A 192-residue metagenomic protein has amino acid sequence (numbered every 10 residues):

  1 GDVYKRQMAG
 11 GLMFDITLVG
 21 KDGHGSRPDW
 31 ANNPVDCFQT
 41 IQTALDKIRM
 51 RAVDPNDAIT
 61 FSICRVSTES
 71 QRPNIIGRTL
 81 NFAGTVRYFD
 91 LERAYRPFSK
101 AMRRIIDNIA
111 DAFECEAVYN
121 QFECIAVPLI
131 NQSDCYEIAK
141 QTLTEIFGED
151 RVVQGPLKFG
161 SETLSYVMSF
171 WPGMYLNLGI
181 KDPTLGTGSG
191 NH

Functional and structural regions predicted by a protein language model:
V3-Y4: Short, small-residue-biased leader/transition segments that mark boundaries at the very start of proteins
G10-K21, G25-R49, F82-V86: Alpha-helical metal-binding/catalytic segments enriched in His/Glu/Asp
Q39-H192: Metal-dependent amide/peptide-bond hydrolase catalytic core, centered on the "pita-bread" metallohydrolase fold
